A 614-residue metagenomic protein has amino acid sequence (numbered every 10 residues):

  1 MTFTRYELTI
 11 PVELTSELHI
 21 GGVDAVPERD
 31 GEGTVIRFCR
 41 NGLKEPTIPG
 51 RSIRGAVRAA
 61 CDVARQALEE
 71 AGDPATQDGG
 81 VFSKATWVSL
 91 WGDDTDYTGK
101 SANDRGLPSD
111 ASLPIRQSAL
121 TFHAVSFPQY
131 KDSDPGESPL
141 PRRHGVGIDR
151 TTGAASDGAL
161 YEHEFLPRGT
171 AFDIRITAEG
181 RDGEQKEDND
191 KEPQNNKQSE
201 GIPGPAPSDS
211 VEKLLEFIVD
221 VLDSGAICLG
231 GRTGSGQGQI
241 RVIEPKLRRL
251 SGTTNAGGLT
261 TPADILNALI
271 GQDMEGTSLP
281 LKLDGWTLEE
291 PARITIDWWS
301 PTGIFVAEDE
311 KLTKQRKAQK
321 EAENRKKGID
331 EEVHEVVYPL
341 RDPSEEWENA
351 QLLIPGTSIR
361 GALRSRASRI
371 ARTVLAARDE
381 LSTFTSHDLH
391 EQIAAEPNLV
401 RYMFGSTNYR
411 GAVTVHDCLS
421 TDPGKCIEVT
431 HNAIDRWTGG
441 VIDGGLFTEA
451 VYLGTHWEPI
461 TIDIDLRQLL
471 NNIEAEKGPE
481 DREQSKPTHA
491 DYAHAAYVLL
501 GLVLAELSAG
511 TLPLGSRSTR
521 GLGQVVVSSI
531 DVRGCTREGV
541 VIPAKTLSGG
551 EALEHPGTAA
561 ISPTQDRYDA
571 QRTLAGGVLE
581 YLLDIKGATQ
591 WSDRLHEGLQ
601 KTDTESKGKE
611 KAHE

Functional and structural regions predicted by a protein language model:
M1-E614: RNA-binding basic/glycine-rich loop and surface signature characteristic of RAMP-family CRISPR effectors
